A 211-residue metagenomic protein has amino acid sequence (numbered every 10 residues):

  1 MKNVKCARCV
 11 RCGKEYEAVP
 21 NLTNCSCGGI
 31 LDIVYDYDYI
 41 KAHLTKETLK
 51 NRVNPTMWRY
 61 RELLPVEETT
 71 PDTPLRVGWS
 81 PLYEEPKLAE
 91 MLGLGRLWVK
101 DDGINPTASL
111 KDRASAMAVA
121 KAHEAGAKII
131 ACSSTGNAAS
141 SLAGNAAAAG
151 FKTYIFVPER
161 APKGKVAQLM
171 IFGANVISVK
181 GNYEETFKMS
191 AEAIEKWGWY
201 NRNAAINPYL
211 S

Functional and structural regions predicted by a protein language model:
M1-S211: PLP-dependent amino-acid enzyme catalytic core
